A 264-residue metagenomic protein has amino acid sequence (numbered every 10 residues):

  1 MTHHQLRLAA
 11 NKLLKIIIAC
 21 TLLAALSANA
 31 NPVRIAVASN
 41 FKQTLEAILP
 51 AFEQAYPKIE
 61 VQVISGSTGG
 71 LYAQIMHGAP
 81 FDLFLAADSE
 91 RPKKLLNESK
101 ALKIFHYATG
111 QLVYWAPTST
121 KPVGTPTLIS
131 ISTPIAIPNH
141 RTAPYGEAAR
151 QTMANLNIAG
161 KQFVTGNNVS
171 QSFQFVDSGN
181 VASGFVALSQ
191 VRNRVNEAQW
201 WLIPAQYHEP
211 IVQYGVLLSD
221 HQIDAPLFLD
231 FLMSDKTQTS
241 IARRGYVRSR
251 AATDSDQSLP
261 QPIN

Functional and structural regions predicted by a protein language model:
T2-I17: Bacterial N-terminal signal peptides that target proteins for export
K15-A25: Bacterial N-terminal signal peptides
L26-A30: Sec/Tat signal peptide C-region and signal peptidase I cleavage site
N31-A55, S65, G69, A73-H77 (+3 more regions): Exported/periplasmic ABC-transporter solute-binding proteins
A79-F81: Short acidic/histidine-rich motifs immediately flanking catalytic phosphotransfer sites in two-component signaling
